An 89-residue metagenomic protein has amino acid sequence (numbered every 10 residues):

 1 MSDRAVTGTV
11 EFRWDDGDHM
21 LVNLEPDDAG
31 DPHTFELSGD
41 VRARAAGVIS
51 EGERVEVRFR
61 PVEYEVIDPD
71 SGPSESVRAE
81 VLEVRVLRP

Functional and structural regions predicted by a protein language model:
M1-D18: Structural detector for short beta-strands of small beta-barrel domains
M1-D3, A46, V86: Short boundary/loop segments of OB/S1/cold-shock single-stranded nucleic-acid-binding domains
R4-V6, D31-F35, V77: Short beta-strand segments
R13, A29, V62-Y64: Short coil/turn motifs at secondary-structure junctions
D15-L37: OB-fold (S1/OB) nucleic-acid-binding surfaces
V41-R58: Short nucleic-acid-contacting surface segments enriched for D/E, G, S/T with interspersed K/R
P61-P89: OB-fold/S1-family single-stranded nucleic acid-binding modules
